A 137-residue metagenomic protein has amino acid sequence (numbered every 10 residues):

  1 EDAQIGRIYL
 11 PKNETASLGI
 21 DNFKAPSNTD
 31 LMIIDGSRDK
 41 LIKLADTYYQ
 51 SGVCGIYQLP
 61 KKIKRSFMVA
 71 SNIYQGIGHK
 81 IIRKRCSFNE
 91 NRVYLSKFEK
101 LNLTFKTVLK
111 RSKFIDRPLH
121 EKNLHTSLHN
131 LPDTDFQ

Functional and structural regions predicted by a protein language model:
E1-Q137: Catalytic cores of Mg2+-dependent Asp-rich isoprenoid enzymes
